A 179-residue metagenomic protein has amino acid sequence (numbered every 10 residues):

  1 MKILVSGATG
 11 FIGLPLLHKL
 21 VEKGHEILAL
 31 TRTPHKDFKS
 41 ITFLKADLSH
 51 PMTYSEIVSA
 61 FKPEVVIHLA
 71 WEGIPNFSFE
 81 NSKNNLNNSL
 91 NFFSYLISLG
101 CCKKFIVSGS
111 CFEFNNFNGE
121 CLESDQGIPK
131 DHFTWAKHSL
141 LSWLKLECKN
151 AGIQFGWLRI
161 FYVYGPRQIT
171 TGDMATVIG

Functional and structural regions predicted by a protein language model:
I3-K23: N-terminal Rossmann NAD(P)H-binding glycine-rich loop of SDR-like oxidoreductase domains
L30-H35, L48: N-terminal Rossmann-fold cofactor-binding loop
K39-H50: Rossmann-fold cofactor-recognition segment
L48-N87: NAD(P)H-binding glycine-rich loop region in Rossmannoid oxidoreductase-like domains and their noncatalytic homologs
H68, L90-H132, G156: Conserved Rossmann-fold NAD(P)-dependent oxidoreductase catalytic core, especially the SDR/UDP-sugar
P75-S82, N116-E120, I169: Conserved catalytic-core motifs of eukaryotic protein kinase domains, centered on the activation segment
F114, D131, G156-A175: Flexible, glycine-rich beta-alpha linker
K130-G156: Active-site Tyr-X1-5-Lys
